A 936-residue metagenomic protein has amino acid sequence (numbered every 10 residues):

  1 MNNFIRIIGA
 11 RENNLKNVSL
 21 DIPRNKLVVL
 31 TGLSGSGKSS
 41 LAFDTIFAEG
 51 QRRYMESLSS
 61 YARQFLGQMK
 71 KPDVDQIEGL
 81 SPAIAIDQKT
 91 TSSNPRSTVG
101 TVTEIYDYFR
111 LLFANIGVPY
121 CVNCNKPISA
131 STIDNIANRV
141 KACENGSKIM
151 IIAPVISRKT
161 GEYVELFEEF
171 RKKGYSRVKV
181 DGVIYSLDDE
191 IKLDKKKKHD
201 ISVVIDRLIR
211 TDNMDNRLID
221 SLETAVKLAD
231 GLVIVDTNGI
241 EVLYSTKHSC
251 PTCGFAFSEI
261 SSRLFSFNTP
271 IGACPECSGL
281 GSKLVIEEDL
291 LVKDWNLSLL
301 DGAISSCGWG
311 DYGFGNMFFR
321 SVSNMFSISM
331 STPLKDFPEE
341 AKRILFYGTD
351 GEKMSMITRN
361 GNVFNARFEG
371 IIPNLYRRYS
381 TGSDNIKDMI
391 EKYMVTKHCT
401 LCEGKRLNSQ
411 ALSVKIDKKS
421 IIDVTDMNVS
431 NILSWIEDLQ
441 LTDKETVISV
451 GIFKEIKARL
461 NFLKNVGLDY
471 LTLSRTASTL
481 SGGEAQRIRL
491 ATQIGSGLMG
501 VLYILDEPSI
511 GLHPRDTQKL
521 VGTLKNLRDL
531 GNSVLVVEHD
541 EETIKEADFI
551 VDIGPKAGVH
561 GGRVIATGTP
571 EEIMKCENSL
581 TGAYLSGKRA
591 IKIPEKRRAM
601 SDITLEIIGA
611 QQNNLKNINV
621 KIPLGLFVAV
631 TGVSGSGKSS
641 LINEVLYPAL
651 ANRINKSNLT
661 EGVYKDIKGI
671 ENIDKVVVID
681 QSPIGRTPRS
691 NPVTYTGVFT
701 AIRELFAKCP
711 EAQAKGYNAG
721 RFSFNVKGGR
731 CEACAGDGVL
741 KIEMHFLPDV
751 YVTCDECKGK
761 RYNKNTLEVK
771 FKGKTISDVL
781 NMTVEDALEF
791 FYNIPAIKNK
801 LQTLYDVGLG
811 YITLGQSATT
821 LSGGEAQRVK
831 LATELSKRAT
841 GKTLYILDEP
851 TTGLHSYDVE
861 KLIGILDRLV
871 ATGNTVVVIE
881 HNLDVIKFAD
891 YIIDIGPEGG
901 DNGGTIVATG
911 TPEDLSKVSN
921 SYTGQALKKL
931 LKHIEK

Functional and structural regions predicted by a protein language model:
M1-K936: Conserved phosphate-binding elements of NTP-dependent enzyme cores
